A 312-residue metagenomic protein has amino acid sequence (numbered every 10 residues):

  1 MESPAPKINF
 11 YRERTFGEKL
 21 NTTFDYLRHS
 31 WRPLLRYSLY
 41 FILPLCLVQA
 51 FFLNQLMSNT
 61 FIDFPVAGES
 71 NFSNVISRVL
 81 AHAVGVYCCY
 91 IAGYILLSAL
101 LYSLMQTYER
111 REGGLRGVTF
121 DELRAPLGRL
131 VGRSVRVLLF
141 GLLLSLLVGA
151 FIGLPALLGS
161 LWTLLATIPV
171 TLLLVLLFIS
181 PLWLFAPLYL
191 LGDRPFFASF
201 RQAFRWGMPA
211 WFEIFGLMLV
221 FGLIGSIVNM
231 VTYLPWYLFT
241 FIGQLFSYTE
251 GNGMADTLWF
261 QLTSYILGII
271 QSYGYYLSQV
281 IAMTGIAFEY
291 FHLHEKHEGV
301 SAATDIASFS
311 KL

Functional and structural regions predicted by a protein language model:
M1-A5, F10-Y11, T60-S77, L97 (+3 more regions): Juxtamembrane transition segments at transmembrane-helix termini in multipass membrane proteins
M1-V79: Non-cleavable N-terminal signal-anchor transmembrane helices
F10, T23-Y26, L35-L39, F51-F52 (+13 more regions): Generic detector of bulky aromatic hydrophobic side chains
G17-P44, G117-L147, F178-N229, S264: Interfacial aromatic "cap" segments that immediately flank transmembrane helices in multipass membrane proteins
W31, L80-V84, C88, L97-L104 (+3 more regions): Generic hydrophobic, aliphatic-rich segments that mediate packing or membrane embedding
L35-S58, A81-S98, S134-I179, L217-L245 (+1 more regions): Hydrophobic alpha-helical transmembrane segments in multi-pass membrane proteins
